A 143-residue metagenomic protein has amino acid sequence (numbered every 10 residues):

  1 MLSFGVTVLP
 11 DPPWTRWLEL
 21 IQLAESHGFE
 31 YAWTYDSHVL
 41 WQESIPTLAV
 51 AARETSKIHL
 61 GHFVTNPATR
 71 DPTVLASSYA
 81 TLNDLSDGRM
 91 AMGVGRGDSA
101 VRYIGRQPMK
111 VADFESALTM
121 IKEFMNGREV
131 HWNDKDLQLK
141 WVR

Functional and structural regions predicted by a protein language model:
M1-F63: N-terminal beta1-alpha1-beta2 module of alpha/beta enzyme domains
L2, A76-R143: Internal, glycine-rich beta/alpha segment that forms the wall or movable "lid" of small-molecule/cofactor binding
P13, D71, K110-F114: Residue-level preference for long, well-ordered alpha-helices that form the structural scaffold of enzyme catalytic
W17, E30, T69-V74, V101-I104: Conserved N-terminal glycine/acidic-rich loop preference
E19-I21, P46-A49, V74-S77, R106-M109: Short, glycine/charged-enriched secondary-structure capping and boundary segments
V39, N66-P67, G97-D98: Positions that flank functional sites
H59-T65, A91-G95: A short, GP-enriched loop/loop-strand-helix hinge that lies immediately N-terminal to, or at the N-terminal rim
G61-S78: Structural motif corresponding to the early beta-alpha repeats
